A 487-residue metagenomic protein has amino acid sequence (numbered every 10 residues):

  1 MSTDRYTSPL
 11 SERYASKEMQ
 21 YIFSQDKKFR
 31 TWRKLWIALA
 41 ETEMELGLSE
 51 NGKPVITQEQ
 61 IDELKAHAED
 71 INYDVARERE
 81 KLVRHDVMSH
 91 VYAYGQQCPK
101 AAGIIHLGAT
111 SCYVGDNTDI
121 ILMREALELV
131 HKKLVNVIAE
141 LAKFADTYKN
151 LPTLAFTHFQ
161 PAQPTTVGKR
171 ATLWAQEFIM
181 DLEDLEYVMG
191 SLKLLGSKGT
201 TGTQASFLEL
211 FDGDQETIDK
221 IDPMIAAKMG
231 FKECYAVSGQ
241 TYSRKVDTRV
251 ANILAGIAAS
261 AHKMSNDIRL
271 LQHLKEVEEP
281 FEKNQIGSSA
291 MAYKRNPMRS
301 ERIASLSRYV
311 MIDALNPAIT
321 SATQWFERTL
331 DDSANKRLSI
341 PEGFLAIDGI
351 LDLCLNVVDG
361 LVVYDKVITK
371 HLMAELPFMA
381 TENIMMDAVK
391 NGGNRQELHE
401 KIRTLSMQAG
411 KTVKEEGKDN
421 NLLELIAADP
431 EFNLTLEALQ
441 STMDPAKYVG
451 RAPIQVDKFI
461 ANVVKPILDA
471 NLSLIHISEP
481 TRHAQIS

Functional and structural regions predicted by a protein language model:
S2-A205, F211-A226, G287-S288, M298-R302 (+2 more regions): A helix-coil-helix interface module used to build multimeric assemblies and to scaffold catalytic/cofactor sites
W36, R84-V87, L134-L141, A145 (+6 more regions): Alpha-helical transition-metal enzyme core signature, strongest for iron centers
D146-G168, E278-K294, E327-A334, D359-M379: Glycine-rich cofactor-pocket loops
M224-G239: A short, charged helix-loop
R244-L271, Q285-F344: A conserved active-site cap/scaffold subdomain adjacent to cofactor or substrate pockets
E278, K401-M407: Active/binding-pocket-proximal capping segment
Y309-G393, K401: Long, amphipathic alpha-helical stalk/connector segments used for oligomerization, subunit docking, or mechanical
I475-S487: Single conserved hydrophobic/aromatic residue that forms the stacking wall/gate of nucleotide- or nucleobase-binding
